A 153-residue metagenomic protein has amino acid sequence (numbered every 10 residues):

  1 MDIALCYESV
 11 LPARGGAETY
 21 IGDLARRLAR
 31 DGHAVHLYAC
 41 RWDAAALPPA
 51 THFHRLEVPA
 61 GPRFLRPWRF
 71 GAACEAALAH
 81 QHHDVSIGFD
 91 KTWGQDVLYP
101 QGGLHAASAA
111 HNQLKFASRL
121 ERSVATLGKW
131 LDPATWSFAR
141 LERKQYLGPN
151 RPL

Functional and structural regions predicted by a protein language model:
I3, I87-G88, T92-A125, L153: Active-site proximal beta-strand in glycosyltransferases
Y7-R14, R27-L65, A77: N-terminal strand-loop element at the rim of the active site of nucleotide-sugar-dependent glycosyltransferases
G16-I21: Conserved alpha-helical elements of sugar-nucleotide-dependent glycosyltransferases
G32, A50, H83, G94-Q95 (+1 more regions): Short, well-ordered alpha-helix to beta-strand connector turns
A39-A44, S86-T92: Short, polar loop motifs at secondary-structure junctions
A60-S86, Q95, T135-K144: An amphipathic, basic-hydrophobic alpha-helix
V124-L153: Membrane-proximal helix-turn-helix segments that form the acceptor-binding/catalytic region of lipid-linked
